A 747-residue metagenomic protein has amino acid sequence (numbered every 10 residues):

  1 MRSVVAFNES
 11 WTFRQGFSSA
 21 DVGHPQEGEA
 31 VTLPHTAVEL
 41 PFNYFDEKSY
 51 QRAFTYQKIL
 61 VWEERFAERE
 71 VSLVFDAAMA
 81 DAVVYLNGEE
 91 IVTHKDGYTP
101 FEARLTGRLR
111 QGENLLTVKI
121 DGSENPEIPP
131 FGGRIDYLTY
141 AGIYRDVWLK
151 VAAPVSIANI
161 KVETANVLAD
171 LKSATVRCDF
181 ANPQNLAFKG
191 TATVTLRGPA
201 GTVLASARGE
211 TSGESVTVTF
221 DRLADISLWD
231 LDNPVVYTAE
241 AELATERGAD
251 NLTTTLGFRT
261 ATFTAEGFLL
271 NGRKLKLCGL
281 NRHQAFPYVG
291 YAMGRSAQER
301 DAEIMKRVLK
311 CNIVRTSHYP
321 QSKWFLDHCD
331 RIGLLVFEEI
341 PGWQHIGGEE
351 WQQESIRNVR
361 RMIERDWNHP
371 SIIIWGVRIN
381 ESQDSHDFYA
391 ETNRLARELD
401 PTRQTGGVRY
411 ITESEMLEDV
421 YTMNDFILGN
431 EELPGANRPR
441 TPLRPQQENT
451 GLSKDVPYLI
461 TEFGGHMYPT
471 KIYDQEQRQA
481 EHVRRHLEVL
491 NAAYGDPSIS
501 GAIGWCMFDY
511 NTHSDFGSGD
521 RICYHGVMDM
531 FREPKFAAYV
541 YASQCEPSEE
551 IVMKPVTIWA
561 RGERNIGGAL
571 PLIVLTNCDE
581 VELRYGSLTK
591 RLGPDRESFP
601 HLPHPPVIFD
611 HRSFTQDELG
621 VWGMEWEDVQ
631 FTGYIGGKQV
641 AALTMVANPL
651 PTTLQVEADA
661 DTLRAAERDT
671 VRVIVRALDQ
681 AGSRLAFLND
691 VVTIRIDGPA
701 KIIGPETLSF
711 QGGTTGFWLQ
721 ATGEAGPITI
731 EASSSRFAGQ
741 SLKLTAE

Functional and structural regions predicted by a protein language model:
M1-N43, K119, E127, P199 (+3 more regions): Accessory carbohydrate-binding/adhesion or oligomerization-edge regions at the termini of glycan-active proteins
V5-S18, Q51-I157, P183-Q184, P199 (+6 more regions): Accessory beta-strand-rich segments of carbohydrate-active enzymes
A37-L86, V92, G122, E127-P129 (+5 more regions): Active-site-adjacent substrate/metal-binding segments within catalytic domains of carbohydrate-active enzymes
L109-E113, R177-T262: Extended acidic/polar, glycine-enriched regions that form or flank non-catalytic beta-rich accessory modules
G133-I157, C506, N511, F516-T653 (+1 more regions): Catalytic cores of secreted or luminal carbohydrate-active enzymes
V176-F180, L570-T576, E657, R668-A686 (+1 more regions): Beta-strand-rich structural segments
F188-T193, D230-Y237, A569, N577-D579 (+4 more regions): Short flexible loop/turn segments that cap and initiate beta-strands
E303-R307, I313-A537, E550-R564, G568 (+1 more regions): Substrate-binding/catalytic cleft of secreted carbohydrate-active enzymes, primarily glycoside hydrolases
